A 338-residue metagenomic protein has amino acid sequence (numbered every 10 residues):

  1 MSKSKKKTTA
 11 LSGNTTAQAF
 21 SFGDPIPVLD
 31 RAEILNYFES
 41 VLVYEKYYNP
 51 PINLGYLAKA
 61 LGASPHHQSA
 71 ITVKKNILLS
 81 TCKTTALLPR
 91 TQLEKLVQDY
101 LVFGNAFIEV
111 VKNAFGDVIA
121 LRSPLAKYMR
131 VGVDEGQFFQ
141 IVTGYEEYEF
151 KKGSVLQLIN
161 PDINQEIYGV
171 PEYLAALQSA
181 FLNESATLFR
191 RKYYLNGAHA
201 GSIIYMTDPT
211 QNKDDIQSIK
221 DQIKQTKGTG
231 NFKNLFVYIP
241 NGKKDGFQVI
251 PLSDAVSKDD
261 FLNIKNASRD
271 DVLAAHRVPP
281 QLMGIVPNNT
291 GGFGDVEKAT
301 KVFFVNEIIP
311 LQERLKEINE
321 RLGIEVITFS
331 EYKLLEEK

Functional and structural regions predicted by a protein language model:
M1-Y128, I167-V170, G292, E307 (+3 more regions): Flexible, gly/proline-biased loop segments at the beginnings of proteins or at boundaries between secondary-structure
S2-T8, E146-F293, K298, V302-K338: Extended, charged amphipathic alpha-helical segments
L42-G55, A86-L87, F139-K152, Q178-F181 (+1 more regions): Short N-terminal helix-initiation segments at or just after the protein's N-terminus
L88-T91, L101-F103, R122, F138-Q140 (+2 more regions): Short amphipathic alpha-helical surface micro-motifs
V102-G104, A114-D117, E135, A198-A200 (+1 more regions): Short, well-ordered loop/turn elements at secondary-structure boundaries
E109-V111, R122, G132, V142 (+3 more regions): Residues in well-ordered beta-strands of folded domains
A114-G169: Active-site and NAD+-binding cores of ADP-ribose-processing enzymes
